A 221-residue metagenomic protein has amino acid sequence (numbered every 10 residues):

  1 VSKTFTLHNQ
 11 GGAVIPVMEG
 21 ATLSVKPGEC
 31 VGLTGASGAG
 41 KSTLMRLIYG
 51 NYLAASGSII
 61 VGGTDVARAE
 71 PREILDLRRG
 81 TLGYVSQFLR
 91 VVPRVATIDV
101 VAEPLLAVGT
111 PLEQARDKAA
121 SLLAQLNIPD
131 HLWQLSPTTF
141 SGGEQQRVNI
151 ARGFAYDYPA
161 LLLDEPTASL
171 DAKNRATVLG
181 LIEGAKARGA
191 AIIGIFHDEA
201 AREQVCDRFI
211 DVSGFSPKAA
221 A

Functional and structural regions predicted by a protein language model:
T34-A36: The feature captures the beta-strand-to-loop junction immediately N-terminal to the Walker
Y49: Helix-to-loop junction immediately C-terminal to a conserved catalytic motif
D65, Q114-H131: Conserved ABC ATPase "signature" region
V66-G83, A187: ABC ATPase NBD coupling module
F88, V95-L106: Q-loop/switch helix immediately C-terminal to the Walker
S136-F140, E144: Conserved ABC ATPase signature
G153-F154: ABC ATPase C-loop
L161-D164: Catalytic Walker B motif of ABC-type/P-loop ATPase nucleotide-binding domains
